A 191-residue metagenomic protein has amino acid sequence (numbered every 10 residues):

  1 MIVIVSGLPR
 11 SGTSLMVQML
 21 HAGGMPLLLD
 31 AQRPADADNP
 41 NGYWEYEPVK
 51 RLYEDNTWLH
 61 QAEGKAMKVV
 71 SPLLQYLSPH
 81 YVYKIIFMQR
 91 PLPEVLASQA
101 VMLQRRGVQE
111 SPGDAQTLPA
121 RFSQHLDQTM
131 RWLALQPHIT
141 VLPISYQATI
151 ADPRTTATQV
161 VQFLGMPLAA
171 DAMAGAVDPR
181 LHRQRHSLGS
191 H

Functional and structural regions predicted by a protein language model:
M1-E63, A176-H191: PAPS-dependent sulfotransferase catalytic core
L28-Q32, A115, G165-A176: Short, surface-exposed acidic
R33-P34, N56, I85, R131 (+3 more regions): Homeobox/homeodomain signature
G42, E94, A148-T149, A172 (+2 more regions): Residue-level preference for alpha-helix termini and adjacent loops
A66-L168: PAPS-dependent sulfotransferase catalytic domain
